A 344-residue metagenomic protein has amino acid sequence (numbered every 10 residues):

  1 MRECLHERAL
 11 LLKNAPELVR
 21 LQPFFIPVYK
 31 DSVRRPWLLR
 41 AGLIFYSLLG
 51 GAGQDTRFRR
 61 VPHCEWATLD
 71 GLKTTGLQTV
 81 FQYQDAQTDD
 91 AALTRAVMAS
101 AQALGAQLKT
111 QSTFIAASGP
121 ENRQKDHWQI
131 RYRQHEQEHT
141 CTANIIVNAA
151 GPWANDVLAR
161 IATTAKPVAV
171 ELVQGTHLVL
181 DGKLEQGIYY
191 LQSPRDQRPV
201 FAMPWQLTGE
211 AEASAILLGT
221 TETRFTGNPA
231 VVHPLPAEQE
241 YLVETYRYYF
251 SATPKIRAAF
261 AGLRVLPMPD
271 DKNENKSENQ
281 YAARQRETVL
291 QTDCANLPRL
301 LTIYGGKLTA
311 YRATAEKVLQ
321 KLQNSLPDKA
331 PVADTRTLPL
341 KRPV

Functional and structural regions predicted by a protein language model:
M1-T68, P199: Dinucleotide-binding Rossmann-like beta1-alpha1 core, especially the glycine-rich loop that anchors the ADP
L43-A99: Short linear elements at protein peripheries
A67, L77, Q84, D90-A92 (+4 more regions): C-terminal catalytic lobe of FAD-dependent flavoproteins
Q82-Y83, I130-Q134: Short beta-strand segments that buttress and anchor functional surface loops
S100-A103, S112: Flavin (primarily FAD) cofactor-binding/catalytic cores of flavoenzymes
T110-Q129: A conserved short coil-to-beta-strand element within the FAD-binding core of flavoproteins
E136-I145, A149: Core beta-strand elements of the Rossmann-like FAD/NAD(P) dinucleotide-binding domain in flavoenzyme oxidoreductases
N148-T164, E316: Flavin (primarily FAD) binding-site architecture
